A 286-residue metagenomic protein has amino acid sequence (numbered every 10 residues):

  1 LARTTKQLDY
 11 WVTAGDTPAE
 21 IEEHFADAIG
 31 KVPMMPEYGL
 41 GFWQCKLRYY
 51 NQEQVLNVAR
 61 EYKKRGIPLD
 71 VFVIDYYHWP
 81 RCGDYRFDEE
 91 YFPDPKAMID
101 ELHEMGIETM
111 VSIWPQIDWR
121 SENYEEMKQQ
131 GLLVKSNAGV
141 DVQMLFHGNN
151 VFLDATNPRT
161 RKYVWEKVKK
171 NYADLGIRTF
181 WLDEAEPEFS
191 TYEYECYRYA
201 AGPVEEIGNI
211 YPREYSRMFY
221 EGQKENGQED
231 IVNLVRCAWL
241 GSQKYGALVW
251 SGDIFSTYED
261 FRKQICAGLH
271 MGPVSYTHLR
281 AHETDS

Functional and structural regions predicted by a protein language model:
L1-M110, L132, V142-M144, N149-F152: Conserved structural scaffold segments of CAZyme catalytic domains across common CAZy folds
E37, I67-D70, M105-T109, L175-R178 (+2 more regions): Loop/turn elements at helix/coil->beta-strand transitions in domains of secreted/extracellular proteins
Y91-I99, M127-F146, A201-R213, W250-H270: Acidic, His- and aromatic-enriched active-site or binding-groove loops in soluble protein domains that engage sugars
I107-D118, E214-L240: Aromatic-lined carbohydrate-recognition surfaces of secreted/lumenal glycan-active proteins
Q116-D174: Active-site-adjacent "subsite" loops/lids of carbohydrate-active enzymes
R159-V232: Active-site neighborhood of glycoside hydrolase catalytic domains
F189-Y194, R236-D260: Substrate-binding cleft/loops of secretory-pathway carbohydrate-active enzymes
T277-D285: Conserved small/polar residues in nucleotide/adenosyl-binding loops
